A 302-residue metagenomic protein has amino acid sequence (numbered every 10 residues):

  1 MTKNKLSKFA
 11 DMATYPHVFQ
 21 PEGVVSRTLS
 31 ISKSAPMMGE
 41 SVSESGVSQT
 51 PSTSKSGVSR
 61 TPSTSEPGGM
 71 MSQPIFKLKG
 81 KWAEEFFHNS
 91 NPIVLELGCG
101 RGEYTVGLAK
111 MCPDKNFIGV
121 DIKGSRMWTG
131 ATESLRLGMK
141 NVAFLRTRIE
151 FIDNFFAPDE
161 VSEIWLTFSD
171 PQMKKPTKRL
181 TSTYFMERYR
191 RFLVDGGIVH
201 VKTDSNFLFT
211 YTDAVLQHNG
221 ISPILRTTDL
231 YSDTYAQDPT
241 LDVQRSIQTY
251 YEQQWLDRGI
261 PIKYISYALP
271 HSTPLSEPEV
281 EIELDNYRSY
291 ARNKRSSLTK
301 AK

Functional and structural regions predicted by a protein language model:
M1-S32, G68-S90, T227-K302: SAM/dcSAM-binding transferase cores
G98-G102: Class I SAM-dependent methyltransferase "Motif I" SAM/SAH-binding loop
K123: Conserved SAM/SAH-binding beta-strand->alpha-helix loop
T132-P158: S-adenosyl-L-methionine
F155-E163, F168: A short acidic, Gly/Pro-enriched loop at the edge of an enzyme's catalytic core that lines a small-molecule cofactor
L180-D195: A short glycine-rich, Lys/Arg-flanked "PGG" loop and its adjoining helix->strand segment in the class I
G196-T203: Conserved beta-strand signature within the Rossmann-like core of class I S-adenosyl-L-methionine
